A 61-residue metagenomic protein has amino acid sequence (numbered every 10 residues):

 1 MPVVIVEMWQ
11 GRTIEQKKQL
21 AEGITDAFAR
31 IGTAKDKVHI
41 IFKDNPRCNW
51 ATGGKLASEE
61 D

Functional and structural regions predicted by a protein language model:
P2-D61: A domain-level signal for the structural core that forms small-molecule/cofactor-binding pockets and catalytic centers
